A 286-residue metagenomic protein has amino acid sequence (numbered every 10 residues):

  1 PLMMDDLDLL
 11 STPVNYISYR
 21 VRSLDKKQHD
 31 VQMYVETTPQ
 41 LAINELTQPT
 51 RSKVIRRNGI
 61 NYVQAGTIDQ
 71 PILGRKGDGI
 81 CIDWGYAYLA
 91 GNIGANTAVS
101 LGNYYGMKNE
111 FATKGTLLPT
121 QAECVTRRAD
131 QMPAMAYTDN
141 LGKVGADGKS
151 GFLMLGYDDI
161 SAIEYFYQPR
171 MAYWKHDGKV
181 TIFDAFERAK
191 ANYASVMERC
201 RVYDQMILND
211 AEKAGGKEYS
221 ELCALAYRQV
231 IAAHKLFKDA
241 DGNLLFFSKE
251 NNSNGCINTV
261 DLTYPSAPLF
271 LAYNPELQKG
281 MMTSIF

Functional and structural regions predicted by a protein language model:
L2-M3, S266: Short helix/strand-bridging catalytic loops that position acidic/His residues to coordinate divalent metals and engage
M3-L9, R20-N258, P275, K279: Acidic/polar, glycine-enriched structural segments that form the non-catalytic walls/loops of the carbohydrate-binding
S11-Y16: Short, solvent-exposed loop/turn segments enriched in Ser/Thr/Gly
T263-F286: Carboxylate/His-rich catalytic cores and anion/metal-binding grooves
